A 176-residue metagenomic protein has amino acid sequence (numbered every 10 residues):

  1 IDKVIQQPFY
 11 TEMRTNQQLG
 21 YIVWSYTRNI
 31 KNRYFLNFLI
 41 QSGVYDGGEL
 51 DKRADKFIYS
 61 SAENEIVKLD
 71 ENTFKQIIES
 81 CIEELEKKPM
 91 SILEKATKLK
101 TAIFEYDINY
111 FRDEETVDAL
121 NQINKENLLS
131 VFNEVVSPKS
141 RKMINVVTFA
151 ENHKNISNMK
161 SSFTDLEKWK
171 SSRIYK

Functional and structural regions predicted by a protein language model:
I1-Y10, L39, F163-K176: His/Glu-based metal-binding/catalytic segments typifying zinc-dependent metallopeptidases
E12-K125, S140-E151, I156-K160: M16 family metallopeptidases and their MPP-like homologs
